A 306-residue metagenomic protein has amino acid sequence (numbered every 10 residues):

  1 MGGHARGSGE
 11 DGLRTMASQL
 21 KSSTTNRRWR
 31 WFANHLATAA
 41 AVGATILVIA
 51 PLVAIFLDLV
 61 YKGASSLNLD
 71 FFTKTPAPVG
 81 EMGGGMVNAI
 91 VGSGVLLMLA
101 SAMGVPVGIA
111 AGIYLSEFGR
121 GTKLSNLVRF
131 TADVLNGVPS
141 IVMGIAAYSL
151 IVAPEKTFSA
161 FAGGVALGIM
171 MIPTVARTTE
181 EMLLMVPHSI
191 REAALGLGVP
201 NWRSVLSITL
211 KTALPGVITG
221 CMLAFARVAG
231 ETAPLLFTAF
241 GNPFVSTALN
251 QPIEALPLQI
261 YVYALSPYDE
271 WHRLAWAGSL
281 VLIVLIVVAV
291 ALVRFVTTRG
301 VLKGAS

Functional and structural regions predicted by a protein language model:
M1-L47, V293-S306: Transmembrane alpha-helical segments of polytopic membrane transport and secretion proteins
L20-G43, D58-A100, G121, Q259-R273: Periplasmic/extracellular loop-to-transmembrane helix junction in inner-membrane transport proteins
V79-G80, L235-I283: Interhelical loop and adjacent transmembrane-helix boundary motif in polytopic membrane transport permeases
V91, V95-M103, V107, A111 (+4 more regions): Hydrophobic alpha-helical transmembrane segments of multipass integral membrane proteins, especially permease/channel
A100-A132, V293-L302: Transmembrane-helix boundary motif in ABC transporter permease subunits
S101, T179, V199-F237: Transmembrane alpha-helices
L115, E180, L184, L195 (+2 more regions): C-terminal transmembrane helix and the adjacent membrane-cytosol boundary/short C-terminal tail of inner/organellar
D133-I169: Generic hydrophobic transmembrane alpha-helix motif, especially the helices
